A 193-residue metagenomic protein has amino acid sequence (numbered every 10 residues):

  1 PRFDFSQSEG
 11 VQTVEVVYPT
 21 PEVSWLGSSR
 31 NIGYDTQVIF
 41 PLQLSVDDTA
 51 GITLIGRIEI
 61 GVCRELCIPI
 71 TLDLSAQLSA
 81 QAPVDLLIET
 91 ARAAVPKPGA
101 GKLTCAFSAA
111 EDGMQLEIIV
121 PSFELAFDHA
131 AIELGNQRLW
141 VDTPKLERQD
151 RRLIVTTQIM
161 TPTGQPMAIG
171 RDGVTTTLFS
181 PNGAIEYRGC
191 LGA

Functional and structural regions predicted by a protein language model:
P1-A193: Extracellular/lumen-exposed scaffold segments
